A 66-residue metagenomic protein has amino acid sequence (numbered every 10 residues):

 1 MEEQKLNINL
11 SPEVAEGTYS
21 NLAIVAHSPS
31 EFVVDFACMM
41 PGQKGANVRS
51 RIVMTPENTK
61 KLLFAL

Functional and structural regions predicted by a protein language model:
M1-L66: Positively charged, low-complexity terminal tracts and the immediately adjacent first secondary-structure elements
